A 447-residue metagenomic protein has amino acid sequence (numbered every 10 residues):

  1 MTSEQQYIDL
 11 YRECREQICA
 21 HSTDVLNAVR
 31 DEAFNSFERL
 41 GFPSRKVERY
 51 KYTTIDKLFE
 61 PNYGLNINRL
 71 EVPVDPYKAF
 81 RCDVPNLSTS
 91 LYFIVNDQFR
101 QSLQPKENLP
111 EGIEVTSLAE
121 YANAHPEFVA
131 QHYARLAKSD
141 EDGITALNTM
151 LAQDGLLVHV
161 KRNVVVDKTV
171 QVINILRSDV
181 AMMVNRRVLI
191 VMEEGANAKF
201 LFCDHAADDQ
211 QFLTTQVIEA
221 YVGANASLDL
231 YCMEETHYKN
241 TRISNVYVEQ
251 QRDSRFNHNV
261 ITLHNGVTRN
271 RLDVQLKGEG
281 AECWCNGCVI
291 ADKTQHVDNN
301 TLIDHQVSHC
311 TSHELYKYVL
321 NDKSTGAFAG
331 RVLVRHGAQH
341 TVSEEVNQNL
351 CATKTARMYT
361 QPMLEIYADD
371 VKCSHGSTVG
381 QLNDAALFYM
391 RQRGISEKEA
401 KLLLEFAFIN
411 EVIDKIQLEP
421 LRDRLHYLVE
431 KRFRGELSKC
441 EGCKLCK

Functional and structural regions predicted by a protein language model:
M1-A146, L315, N321: N-terminal amphipathic, basic helical "cap/leader" segment at the start of enzyme domains
E111-E114, L118, A124, F128-I395 (+2 more regions): Conserved beta-strand/loop scaffold segments within soluble protein domains that form the structured core and edges
